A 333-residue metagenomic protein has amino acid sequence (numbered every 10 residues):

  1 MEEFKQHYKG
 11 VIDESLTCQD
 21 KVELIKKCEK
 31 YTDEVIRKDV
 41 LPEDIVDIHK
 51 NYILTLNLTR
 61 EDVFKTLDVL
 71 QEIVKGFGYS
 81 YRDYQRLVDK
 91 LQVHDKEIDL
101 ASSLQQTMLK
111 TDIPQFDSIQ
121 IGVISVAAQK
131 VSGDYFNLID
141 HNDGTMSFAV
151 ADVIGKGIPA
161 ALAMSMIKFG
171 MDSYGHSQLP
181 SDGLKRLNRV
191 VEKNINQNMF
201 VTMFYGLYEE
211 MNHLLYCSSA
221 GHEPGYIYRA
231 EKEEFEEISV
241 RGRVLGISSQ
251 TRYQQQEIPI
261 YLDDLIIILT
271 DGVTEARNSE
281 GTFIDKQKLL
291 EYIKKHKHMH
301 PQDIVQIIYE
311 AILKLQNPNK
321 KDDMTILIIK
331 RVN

Functional and structural regions predicted by a protein language model:
M1-D83: Non-catalytic regulatory/interaction regions at protein termini and inter-domain linkers
E3-H7, D89-L265, P318-N333: … and, occasionally, acidic/histidine-rich disordered N-termini of signaling adaptors
I12, P159-M164, F169-G170, Y174 (+2 more regions): Active-site-proximal, acidic helix/loop segment immediately C-terminal to a metal-coordinating Asp/Glu
I12-T17, Y31-R37, Q106-L109, M171-Y174 (+1 more regions): Short regulatory/linker helices and ligand/cofactor-binding micro-motifs at input modules
T17, R37, L58, G155 (+5 more regions): Amphipathic alpha-helical interaction elements
C18, V22, P42, G157 (+6 more regions): Residues at alpha-helix boundaries and the short loops/turns that link adjacent helices
D20, K27, D62-K65, V69-K96 (+6 more regions): Signal-transducing alpha-helical linker
T55, G76, L104-T107, R186 (+3 more regions): Solvent-exposed, charged/polar functional surfaces in cytosolic regulatory/catalytic domains
